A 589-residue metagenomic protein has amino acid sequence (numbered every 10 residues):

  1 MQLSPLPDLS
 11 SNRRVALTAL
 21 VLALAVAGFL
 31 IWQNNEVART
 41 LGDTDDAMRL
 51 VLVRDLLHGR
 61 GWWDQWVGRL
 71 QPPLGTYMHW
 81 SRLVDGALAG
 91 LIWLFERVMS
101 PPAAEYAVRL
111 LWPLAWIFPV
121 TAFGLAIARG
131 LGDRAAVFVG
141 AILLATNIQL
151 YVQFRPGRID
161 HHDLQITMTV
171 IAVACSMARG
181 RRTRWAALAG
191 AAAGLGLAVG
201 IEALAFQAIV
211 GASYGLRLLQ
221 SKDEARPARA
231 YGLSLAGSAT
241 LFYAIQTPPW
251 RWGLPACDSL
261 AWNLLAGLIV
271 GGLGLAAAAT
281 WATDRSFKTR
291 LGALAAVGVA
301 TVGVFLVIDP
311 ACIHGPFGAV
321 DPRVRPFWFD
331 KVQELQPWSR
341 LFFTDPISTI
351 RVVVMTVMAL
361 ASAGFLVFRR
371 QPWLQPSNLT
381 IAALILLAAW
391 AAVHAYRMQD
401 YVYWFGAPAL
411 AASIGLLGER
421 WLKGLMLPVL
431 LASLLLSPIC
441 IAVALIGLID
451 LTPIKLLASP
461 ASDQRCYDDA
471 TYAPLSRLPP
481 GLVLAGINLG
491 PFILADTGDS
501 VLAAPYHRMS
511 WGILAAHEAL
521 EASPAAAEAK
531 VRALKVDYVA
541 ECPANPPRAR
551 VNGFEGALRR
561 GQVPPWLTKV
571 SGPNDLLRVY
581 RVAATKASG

Functional and structural regions predicted by a protein language model:
M1-N34, F138, T280-V299: Start-transfer (signal-anchor) and selected internal transmembrane alpha helices of multi-pass inner/ER membrane
L22-A23, A27, W112-A126, G130 (+3 more regions): Membrane-embedded helix bundles of polyisoprenyl
F29-G130, A135-V170, G196, I201: Active-site lumenal/periplasmic loops and adjacent helix-entry segments of GT-C-fold, multi-pass membrane
E96-P102, I245-S259, A319-R351: Juxtamembrane membrane-water interface segments that cap and precede transmembrane helices
K222-A230, R285-L294, I350-V353, V357-A383: Membrane-interface helix-loop-helix junctions at transmembrane boundaries of multi-pass membrane enzymes, predominantly
L294-V299, A412, L416-I449: Signature aromatic-anchored transmembrane alpha helix within multi-pass, membrane-resident enzymes that catalyze glycan
T356-M358, A392-L425, L430: Hydrophobic/aromatic-rich transmembrane helices and adjacent perimembrane loops
L431-G589: Extracytoplasmic
